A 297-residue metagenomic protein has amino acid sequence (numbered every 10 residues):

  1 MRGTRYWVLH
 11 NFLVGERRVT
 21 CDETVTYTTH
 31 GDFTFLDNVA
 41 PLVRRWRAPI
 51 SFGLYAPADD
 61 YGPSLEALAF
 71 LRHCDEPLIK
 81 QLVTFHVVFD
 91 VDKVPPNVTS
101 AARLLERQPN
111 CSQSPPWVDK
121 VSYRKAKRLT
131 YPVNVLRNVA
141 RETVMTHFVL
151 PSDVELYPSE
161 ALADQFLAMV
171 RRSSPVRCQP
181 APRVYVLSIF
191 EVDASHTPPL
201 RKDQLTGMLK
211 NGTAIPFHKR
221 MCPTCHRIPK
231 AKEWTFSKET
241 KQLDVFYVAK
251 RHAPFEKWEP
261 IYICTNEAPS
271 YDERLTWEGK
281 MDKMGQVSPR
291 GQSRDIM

Functional and structural regions predicted by a protein language model:
M1-Y55, R107-P115, V121, K125: N-proximal low-complexity "stem/linker" segments adjacent to membrane-targeting elements
Y27-T29, P41-R44, L54, V87 (+7 more regions): Ordered, helix-dominated protein-protein interaction surfaces in large eukaryotic regulatory proteins
F33-R45, Y61-R72, R137: Short, well-formed alpha-helical segments that are part of the catalytic scaffolds of diverse glycosyltransferases
L36, D59-P63, D92-P96, V149-P151 (+3 more regions): Eukaryotic short linear interaction motifs
V43-G53, F70-H86, R172-A181, R290-I296: Structural alpha-beta junctions
L71-S152, E160-L167, R171-R172: Active-site-proximal specificity loops/subdomain of glycosyltransferases
S122-L129, R141-E142, L156-G279: Conserved catalytic core of nucleotide-sugar-dependent glycosyltransferases
T276-I296: A short, conserved alpha-helix in the catalytic core of glycosyltransferases
